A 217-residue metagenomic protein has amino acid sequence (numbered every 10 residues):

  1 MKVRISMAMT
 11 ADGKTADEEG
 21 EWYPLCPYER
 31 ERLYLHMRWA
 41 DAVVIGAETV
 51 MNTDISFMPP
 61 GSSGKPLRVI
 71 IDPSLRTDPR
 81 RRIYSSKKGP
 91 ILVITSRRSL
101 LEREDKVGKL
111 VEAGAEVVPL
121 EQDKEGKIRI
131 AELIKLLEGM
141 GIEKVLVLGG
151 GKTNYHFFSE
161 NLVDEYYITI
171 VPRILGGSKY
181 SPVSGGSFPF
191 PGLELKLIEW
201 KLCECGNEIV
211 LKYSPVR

Functional and structural regions predicted by a protein language model:
M1-R217: Enzymes that bind and transform nitrogen-containing heteroaromatic metabolites
